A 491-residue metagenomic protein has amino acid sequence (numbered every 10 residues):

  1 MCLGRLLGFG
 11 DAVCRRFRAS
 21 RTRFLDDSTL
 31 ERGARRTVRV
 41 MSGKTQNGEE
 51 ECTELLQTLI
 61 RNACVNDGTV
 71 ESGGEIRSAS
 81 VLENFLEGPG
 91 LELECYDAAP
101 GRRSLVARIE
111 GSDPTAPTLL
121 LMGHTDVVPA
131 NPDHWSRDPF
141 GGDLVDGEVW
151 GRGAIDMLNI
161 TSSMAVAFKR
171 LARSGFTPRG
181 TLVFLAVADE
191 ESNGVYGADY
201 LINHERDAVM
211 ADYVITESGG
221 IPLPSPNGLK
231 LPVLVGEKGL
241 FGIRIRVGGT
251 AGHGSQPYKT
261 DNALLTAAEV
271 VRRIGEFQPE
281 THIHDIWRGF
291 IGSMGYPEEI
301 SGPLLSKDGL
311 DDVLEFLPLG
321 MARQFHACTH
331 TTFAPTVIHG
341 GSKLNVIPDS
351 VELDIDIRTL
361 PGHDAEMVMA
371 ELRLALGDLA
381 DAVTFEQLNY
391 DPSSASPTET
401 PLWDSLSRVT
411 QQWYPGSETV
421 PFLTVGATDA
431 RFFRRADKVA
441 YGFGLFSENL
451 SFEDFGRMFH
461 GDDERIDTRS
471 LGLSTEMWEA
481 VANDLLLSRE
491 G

Functional and structural regions predicted by a protein language model:
D11, D26-D27: Intrinsic-disorder-associated, low-complexity terminal segments enriched in Asp/Asn/His/Tyr and depleted of Lys/Arg
S42-P132, S350-D354, A365-M369: N-terminal helical capping/dimerization or prosegment-like subdomains of hydrolases acting on amide or phosphate bonds
L91, R102, R108, P114-A116 (+7 more regions): An extended, acidic, His-containing surface patch that forms the Zn2+-binding/catalytic region of metallohydrolases
T115-A186, I466, L473: Active-site metal-coordination/substrate-binding segment of hydrolases, especially metallo-dependent peptidases
V149, I155-V233: Acidic/histidine-rich catalytic neighborhood of metal-dependent amide-processing enzymes
D199-L201, G254-T281: A short core secondary-structure module
